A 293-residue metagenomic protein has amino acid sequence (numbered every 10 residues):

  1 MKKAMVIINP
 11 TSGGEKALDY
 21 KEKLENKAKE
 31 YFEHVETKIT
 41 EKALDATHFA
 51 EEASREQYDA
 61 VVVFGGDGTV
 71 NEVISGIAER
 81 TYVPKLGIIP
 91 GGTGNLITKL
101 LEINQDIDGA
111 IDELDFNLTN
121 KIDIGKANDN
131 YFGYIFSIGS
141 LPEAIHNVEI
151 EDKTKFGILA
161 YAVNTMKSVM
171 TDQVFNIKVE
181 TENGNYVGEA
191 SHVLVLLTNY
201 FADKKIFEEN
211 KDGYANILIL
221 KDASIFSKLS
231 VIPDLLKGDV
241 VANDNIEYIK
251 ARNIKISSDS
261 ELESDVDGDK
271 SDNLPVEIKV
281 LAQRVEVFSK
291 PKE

Functional and structural regions predicted by a protein language model:
M1-V61: ATP/NTP phosphate-donor binding region
P10, F64-G66, G91: Glycine-rich beta-strand-to-loop/alpha-helix junction loops that act as flexible
Y31, R55, E79-S191: Catalytic core of DAGKc-family lipid kinases
E41, F64, I77: Active-site-proximal cofactor/substrate-binding loop regions of enzyme domains
G68-P84: Short Gly/Thr/Asp-enriched flexible loops that form oxyanion-binding sites at enzyme active sites
N130-S137, P142-E143, V187-L196, A202 (+4 more regions): Short hydrophobic-aromatic micro-motifs
T181, V187, I219-E293: ATP/nucleoside-binding phosphotransfer catalytic cores, i.e., glycine-rich phosphate-binding loops
H192-V240: Internal helical hairpin/lid segments
